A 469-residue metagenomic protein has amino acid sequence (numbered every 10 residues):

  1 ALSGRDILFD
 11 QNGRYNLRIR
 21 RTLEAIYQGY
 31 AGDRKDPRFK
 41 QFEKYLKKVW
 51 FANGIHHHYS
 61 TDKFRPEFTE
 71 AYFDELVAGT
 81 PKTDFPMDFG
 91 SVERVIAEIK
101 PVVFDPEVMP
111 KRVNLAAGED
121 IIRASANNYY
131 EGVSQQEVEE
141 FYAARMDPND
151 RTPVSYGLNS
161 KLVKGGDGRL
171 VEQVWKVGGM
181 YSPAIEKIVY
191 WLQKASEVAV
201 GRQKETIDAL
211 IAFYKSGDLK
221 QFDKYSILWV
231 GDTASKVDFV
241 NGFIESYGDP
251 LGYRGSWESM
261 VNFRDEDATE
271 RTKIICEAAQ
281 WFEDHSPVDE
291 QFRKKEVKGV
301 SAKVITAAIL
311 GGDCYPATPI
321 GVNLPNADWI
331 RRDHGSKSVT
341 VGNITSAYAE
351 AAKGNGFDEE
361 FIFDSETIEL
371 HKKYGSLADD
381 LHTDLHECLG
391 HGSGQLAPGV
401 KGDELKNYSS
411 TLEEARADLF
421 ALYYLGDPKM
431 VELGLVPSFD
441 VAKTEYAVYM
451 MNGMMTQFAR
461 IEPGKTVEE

Functional and structural regions predicted by a protein language model:
A1, D6, V200-G201, S410-D427: An active-site-proximal "capping" alpha-helix that borders the catalytic cofactor pocket
A1-K40: Zn2+-dependent metallopeptidase catalytic domains
L2, C388-V400, Y424, P428: Catalytic Zn2+-binding segment of zinc metalloproteases
D10-Q11, R202-A209, K224, V400-D403 (+1 more regions): Short, glycine/acidic-rich hinge or "gate" loops at secondary-structure transitions that mediate conformational
P37-K164, G168-E369, G375: Contiguous, non-catalytic segments that form substrate-binding/exosite surfaces or channel walls
I227, L422-E469: Long, well-structured alpha-helical subdomains associated with metal-dependent extracellular/ecto-lumenal hydrolases
S376-L389: Short alpha-helix carrying the canonical HExxH Zn2+-binding catalytic motif
G394-A415: Post-HEXXH active-site segment of zinc metalloproteases
